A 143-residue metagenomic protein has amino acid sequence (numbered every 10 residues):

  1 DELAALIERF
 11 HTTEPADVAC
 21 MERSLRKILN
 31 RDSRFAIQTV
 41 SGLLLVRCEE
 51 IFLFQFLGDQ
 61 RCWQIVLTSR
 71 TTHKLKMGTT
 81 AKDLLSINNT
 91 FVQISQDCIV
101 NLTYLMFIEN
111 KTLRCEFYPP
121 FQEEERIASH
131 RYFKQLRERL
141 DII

Functional and structural regions predicted by a protein language model:
D1-L6: C-terminal output helix
E8, T13-E123: Conserved binding/recognition cores within well-folded domains
Y118-Q135: Charge-dense polyanion-binding interfaces
K134-I143: C-terminal output/interaction extensions
